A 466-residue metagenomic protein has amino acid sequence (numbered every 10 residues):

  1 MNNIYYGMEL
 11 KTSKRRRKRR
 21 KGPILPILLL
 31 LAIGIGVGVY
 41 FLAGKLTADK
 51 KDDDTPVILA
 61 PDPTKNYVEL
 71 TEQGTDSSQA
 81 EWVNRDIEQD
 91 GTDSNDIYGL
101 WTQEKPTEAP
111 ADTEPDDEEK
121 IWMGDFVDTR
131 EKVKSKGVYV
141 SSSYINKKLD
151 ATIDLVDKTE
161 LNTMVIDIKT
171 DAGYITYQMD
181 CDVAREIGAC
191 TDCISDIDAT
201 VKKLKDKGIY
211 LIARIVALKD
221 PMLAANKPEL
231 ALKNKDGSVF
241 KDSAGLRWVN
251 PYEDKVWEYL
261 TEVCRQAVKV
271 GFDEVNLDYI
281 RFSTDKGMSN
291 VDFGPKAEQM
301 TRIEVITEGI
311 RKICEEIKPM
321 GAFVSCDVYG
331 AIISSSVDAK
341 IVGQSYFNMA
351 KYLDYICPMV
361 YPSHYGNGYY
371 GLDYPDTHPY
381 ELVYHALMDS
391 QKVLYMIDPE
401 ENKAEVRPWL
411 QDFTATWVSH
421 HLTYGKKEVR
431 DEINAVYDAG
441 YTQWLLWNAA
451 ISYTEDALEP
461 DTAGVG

Functional and structural regions predicted by a protein language model:
M1-P23: N-terminal Lys/Arg-rich, disordered targeting/topogenic segments
L46-E131: N-terminal, intrinsically disordered, polar/charged segments of Gram-positive cell-envelope systems that serve as
F126-S143, L218-K269: Active-site-adjacent "subsite" loops/lids of carbohydrate-active enzymes
K148-Y174, K269-V275, L353-Y355, V436-Q443: Catalytic domains of carbohydrate-active enzymes, especially glycoside hydrolases
T159-I194, T284-V291, P460: Aromatic-lined carbohydrate-binding/catalytic grooves of carbohydrate-active enzymes
T163-V165, D196-F240, N276: Glycine-rich, aromatic-flanked loop segments that form ligand/cofactor-binding clefts across common enzyme folds
I212-D220, N276, R302-V342, P399-F413: Aromatic-lined carbohydrate-recognition surfaces of secreted/lumenal glycan-active proteins
L353-N367, P379-G466: Substrate-binding cleft of secreted/luminal carbohydrate-active enzymes
